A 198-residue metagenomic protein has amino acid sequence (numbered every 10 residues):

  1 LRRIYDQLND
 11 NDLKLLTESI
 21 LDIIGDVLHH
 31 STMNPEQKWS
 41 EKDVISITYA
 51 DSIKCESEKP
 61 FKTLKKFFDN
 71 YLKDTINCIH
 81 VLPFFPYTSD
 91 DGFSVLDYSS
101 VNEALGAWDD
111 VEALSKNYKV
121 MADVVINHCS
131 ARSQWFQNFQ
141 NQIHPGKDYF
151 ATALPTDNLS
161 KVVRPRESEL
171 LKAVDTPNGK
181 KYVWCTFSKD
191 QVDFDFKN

Functional and structural regions predicted by a protein language model:
L1-N198: Acidic/aromatic-lined carbohydrate-recognition and catalytic surfaces of CAZymes acting on diverse glycans
